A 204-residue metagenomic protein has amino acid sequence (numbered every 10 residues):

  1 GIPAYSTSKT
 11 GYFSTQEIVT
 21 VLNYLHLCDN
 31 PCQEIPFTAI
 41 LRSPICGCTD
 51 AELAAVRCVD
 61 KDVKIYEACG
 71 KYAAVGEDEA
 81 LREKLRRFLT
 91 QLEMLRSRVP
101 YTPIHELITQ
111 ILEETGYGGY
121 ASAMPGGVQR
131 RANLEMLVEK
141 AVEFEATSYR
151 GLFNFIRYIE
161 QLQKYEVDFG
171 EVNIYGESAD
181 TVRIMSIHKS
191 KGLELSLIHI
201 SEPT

Functional and structural regions predicted by a protein language model:
G1-V59, A68-G70, A74, A80-E83 (+3 more regions): Conserved motor-region signature of P-loop NTPase helicases/translocases
